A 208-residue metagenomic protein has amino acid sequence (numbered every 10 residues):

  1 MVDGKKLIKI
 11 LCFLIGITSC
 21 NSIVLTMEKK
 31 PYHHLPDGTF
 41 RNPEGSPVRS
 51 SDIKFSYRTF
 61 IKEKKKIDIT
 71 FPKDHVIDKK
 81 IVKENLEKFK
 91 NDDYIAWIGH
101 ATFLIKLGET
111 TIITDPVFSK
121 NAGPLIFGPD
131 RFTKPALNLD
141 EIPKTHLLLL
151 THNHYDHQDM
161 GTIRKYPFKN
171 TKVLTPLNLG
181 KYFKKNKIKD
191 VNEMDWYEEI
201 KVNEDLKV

Functional and structural regions predicted by a protein language model:
K5-F13: Sec-dependent signal peptide recognition, specifically the positively charged N-region followed immediately by
C20-G123, F127-G128, T133-E141: Metallo-beta-lactamase
I69-D92, T175-V208: Metallo-beta-lactamase
W97, Y155, M194-E198: Tryptophan-centric aromatic hotspots in well-structured domains and transmembrane helices
I105, D115, H152, D159 (+1 more regions): Divalent metal-coordination and catalytic microenvironments
G123-P124, D159-G161, K184-K185: Short glycine-/acidic-enriched loop or helix-start segments at secondary-structure transitions that form or flank
F127-L174, D190: Active-site metal-binding motif and surrounding structural segment of the metallo-beta-lactamase
